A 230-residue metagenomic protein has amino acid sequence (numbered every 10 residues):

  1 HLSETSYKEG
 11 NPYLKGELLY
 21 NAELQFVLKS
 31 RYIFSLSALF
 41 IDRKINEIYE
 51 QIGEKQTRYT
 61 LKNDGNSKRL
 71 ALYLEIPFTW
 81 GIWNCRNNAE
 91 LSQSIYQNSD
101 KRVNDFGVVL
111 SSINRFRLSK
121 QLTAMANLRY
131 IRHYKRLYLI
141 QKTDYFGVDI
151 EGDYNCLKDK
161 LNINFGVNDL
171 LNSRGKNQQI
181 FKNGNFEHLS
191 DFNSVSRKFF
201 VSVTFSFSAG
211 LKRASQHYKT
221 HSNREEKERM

Functional and structural regions predicted by a protein language model:
H1, S6-K8, L39, K44-G53 (+4 more regions): Outer-membrane beta-barrel translocator domains and adjoining extracellular loop/strand segments of Gram-negative
H1-S35, F40-D42, Y59-L70, S190-R197: Outer-membrane beta-barrel signature, preferentially recognizing the C-terminal barrel domain of Gram-negative
L14, A22-L28, L72-F78, S112-F116 (+3 more regions): Residues on the lipid-exposed face of transmembrane beta-strands in outer-membrane beta-barrel proteins
S30, A38-K44, F78-I82, L91-Q97 (+4 more regions): Transmembrane beta-strands of outer-membrane beta-barrel pores
S30-Y32, G81-N87, K120-A124, D159-L161 (+1 more regions): Outer-envelope beta-barrel architecture signal
F34-L36, C85-A89, A124-L128, I150-G152 (+2 more regions): Membrane-embedded beta-strand positions of outer-membrane beta-barrel proteins
N63-I131: Gram-negative outer-membrane beta-barrel transporters
C156-M230: C-terminal beta-signal and adjacent terminal beta-strands/loops of Gram-negative outer-membrane beta-barrel proteins
